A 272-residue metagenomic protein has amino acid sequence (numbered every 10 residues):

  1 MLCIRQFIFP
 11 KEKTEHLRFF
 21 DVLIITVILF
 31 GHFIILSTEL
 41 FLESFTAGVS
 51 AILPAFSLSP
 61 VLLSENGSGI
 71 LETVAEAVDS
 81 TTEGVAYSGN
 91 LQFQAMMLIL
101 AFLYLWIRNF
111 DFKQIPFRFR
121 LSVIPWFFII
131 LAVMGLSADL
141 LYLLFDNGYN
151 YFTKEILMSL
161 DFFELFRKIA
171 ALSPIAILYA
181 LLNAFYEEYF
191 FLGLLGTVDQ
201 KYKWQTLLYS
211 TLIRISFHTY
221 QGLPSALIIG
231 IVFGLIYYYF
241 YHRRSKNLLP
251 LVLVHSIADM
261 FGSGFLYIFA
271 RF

Functional and structural regions predicted by a protein language model:
L2-K11, L103-F112, F240-R244: Structural signal for the C-terminal ends of transmembrane alpha-helices and the immediately following loop
I8-G31, T81-S88, F110-L141, D199-Q205: Interfacial transmembrane-helix boundary/kink motif in multi-pass membrane proteins
T14-H16, S64-D79, P116-P125, N150-L157 (+2 more regions): Hydrophobic alpha-helical transmembrane segments
E15-N109: Alpha-helical transmembrane segments in multi-pass membrane proteins
I34-E43, M134-N147: C-terminal TM-helix exit segments that contain a strictly Trp-centered aromatic cap at the helix terminus
A101-L121, P250, V254: Cytoplasmic juxtamembrane interface segments
L136-D139, F162-F272: Transmembrane helix-loop-helix hairpins at the membrane interface of multi-pass integral membrane proteins
F145-I169: Membrane-interface interhelical connector segments
